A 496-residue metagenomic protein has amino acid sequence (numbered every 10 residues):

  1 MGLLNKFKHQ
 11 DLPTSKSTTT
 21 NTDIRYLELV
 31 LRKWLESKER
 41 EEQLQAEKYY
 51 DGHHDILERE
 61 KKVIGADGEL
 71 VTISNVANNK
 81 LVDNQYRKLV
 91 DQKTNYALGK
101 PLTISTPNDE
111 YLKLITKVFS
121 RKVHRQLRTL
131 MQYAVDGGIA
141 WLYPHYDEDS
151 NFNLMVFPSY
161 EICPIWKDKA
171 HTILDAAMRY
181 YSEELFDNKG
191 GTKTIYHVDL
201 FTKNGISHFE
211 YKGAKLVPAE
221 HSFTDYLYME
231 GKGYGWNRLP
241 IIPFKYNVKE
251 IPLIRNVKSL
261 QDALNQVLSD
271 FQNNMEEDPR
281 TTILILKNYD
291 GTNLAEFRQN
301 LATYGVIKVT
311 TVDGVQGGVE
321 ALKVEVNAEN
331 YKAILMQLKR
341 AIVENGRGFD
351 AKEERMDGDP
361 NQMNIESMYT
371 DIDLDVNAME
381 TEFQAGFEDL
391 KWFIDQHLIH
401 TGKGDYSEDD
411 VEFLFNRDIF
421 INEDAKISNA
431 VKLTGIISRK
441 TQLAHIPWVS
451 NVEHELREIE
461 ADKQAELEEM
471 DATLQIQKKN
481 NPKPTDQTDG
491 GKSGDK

Functional and structural regions predicted by a protein language model:
M1-D55, V248-Q261, L286-G314, G348-Y369 (+1 more regions): Short N-terminal secondary-structure initiator segments
M1-F157, D486-D489: Extended, helix-rich architectural segments
P107-Y111, I115-L127, A134, N256 (+6 more regions): Short amphipathic alpha-helical segments
E110-I115, G318-E320, Y369: A short, surface-exposed helix-loop junction/capping segment
M131-K249: Extended, regular secondary-structure scaffolds
Y143, F201, I285, E412-N416: Residues in well-ordered beta-strands of folded domains
S222-P360, N364: Extended, charged amphipathic alpha-helical segments
E296-D313, N330-A333, Q337-K496: C-terminal helix-loop subdomains that flank or include functional centers
